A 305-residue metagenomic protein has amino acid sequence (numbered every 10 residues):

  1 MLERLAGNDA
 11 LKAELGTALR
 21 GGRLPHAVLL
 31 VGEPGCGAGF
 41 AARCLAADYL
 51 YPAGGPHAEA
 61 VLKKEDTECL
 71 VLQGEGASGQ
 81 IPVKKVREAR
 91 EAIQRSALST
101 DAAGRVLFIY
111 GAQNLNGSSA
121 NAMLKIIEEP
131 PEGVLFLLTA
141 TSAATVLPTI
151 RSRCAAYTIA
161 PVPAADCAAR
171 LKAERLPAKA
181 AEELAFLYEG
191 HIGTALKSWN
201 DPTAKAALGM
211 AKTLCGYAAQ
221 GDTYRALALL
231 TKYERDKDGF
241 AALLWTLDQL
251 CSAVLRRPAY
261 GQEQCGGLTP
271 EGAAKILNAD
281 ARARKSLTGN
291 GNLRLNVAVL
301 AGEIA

Functional and structural regions predicted by a protein language model:
M1-L62, E132-V134, T141-T246, L250-A305: Charged, glycine-rich active-site and insertion segments that engage polyanionic ligands
E14-L19, P82-V106, N114, N121 (+1 more regions): Conserved alpha-helical scaffold flanking the Walker A/P-loop in AAA+ ATPase domains
P56-I81, A144: AAA+/P-loop NTPase substrate/partner-engagement loops
G76-V83, A112, A156: Flexible beta-alpha connector loops of hexameric P-loop NTPases
D101-V106, P131-L137: Loop/turn-to-beta-strand initiation segments
N116-S118, P148: Conserved D-loop-proximal element of ABC-family nucleotide-binding domains
I127-E129: Substrate-engagement module of ASCE P-loop NTPases
